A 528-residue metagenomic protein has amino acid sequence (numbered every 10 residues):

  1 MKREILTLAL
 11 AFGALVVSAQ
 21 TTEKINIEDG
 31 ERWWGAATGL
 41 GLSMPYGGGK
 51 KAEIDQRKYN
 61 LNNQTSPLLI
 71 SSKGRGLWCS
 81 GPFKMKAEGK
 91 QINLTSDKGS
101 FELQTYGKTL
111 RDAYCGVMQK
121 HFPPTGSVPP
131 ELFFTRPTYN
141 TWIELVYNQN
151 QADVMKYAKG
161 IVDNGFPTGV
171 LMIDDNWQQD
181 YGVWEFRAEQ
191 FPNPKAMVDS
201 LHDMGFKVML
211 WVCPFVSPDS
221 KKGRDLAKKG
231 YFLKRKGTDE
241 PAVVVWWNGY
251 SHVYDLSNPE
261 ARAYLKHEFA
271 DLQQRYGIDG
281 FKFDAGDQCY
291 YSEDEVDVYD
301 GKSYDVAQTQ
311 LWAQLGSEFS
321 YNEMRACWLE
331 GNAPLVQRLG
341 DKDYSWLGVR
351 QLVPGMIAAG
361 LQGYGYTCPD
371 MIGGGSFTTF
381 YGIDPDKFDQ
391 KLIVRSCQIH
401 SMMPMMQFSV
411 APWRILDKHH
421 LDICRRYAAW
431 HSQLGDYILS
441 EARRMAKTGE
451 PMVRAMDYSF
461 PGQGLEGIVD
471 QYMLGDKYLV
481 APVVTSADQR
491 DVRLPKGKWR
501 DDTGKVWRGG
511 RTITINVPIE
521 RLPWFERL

Functional and structural regions predicted by a protein language model:
M1-T21: Bacterial Sec-dependent N-terminal signal peptides
A19-R136, Q151-D163, S459, T514-L528: Catalytic and substrate-binding clefts that recognize carbohydrates or anionic sugar/phosphate headgroups
P45, P167-A428, S459-F460, G475: Aromatic- and carboxylate-enriched substrate-binding clefts and catalytic-loop regions of carbohydrate-active enzymes
I54-R57, Q64-S66, G126-V128, K159-I161 (+7 more regions): Generic recognition of flexible, low-complexity loop/linker segments
R75, P82-K84, E144, Q178 (+12 more regions): Short, glycine-/Ser/Thr-/acidic-enriched flexible segments
P130-E144, E240-V253: N-terminal small/glycine-rich loop or linker at the start of catalytic domains across soluble metabolic enzymes
Q149-A152, K156, L171-N176: Active-site pocket-lining segments that scaffold enzyme catalytic pockets across diverse folds
G160, N164-G165, R187, M197-K207 (+4 more regions): Carbohydrate-binding surfaces of carbohydrate-active enzymes
